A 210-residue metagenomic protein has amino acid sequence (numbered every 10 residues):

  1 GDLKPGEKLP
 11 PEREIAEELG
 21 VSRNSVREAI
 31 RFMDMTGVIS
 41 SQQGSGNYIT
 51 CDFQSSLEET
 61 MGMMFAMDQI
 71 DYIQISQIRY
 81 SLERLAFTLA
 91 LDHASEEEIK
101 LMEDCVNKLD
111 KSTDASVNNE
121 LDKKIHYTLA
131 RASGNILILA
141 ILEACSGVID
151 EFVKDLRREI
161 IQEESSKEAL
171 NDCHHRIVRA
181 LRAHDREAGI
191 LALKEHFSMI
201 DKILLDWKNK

Functional and structural regions predicted by a protein language model:
G1-I78, L82, T88, D92: Short linear motifs at protein or domain termini
P11-E12, G134-I136, H184-D185: Short loop-to-helix capping motifs
L57-E58, A66, I78-A94, K124-E163 (+1 more regions): Hydrophobic, amphipathic alpha-helical faces that serve as interaction scaffolds
E98-D110: Amphipathic alpha-helical segments enriched in hydrophobic/aromatic residues interleaved with Lys/Arg
D110, H126, V148-K210: C-terminal all-alpha effector/ligand-binding and dimerization domain of prokaryotic HTH-type transcriptional repressors
N118, I138, G189-I190: Solenoid-repeat scaffolds in large eukaryotic assemblies
